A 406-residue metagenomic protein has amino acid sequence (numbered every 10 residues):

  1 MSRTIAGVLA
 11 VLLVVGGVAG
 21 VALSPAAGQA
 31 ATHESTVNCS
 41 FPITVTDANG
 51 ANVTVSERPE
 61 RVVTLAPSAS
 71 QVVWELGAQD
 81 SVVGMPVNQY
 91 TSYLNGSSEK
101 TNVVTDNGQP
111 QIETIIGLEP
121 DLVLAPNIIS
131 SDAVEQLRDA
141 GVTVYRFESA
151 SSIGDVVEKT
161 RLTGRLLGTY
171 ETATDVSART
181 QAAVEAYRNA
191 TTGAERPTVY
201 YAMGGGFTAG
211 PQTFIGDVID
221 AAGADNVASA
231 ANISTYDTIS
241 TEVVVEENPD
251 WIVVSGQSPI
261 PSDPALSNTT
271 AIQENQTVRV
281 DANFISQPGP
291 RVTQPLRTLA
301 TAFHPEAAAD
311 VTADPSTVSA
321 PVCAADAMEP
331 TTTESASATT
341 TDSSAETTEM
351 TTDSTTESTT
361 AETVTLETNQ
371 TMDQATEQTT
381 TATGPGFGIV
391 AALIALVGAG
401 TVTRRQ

Functional and structural regions predicted by a protein language model:
S2-S70, Y170-Y200, A302-Q378: Bacterial Sec-exported substrate-binding components of ABC uptake systems
P42-T46, R61-I128, A133, V142-T143 (+1 more regions): A short, structured surface patch at a secondary-structure boundary
D47-G50, T101-E113, A150, A231-T241: Short helix-initiation/N-cap motifs at beta->coil->alpha
P110-P120, D139, T238-N248: Short helices/loops that flank or line small-molecule/ion binding pockets
S130-M203, A228-A230, D281-P330: Extracytoplasmic substrate-binding proteins
T208-Y236: Alpha-helical, coiled-coil/dimerization segments enriched in small aliphatic residues
Q378-A391: Juxtamembrane/start-of-transmembrane alpha-helix segments at the extracytoplasmic/lumenal side of membrane anchors
A391, V397-Q406: C-terminal membrane-anchoring or membrane-association module
